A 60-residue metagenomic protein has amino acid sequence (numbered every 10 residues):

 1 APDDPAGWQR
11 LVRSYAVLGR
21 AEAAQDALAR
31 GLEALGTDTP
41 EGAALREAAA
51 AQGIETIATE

Functional and structural regions predicted by a protein language model:
P2-D3, G36: Short coil turns that delineate tetratricopeptide repeat
G7, E41-G42: TPR alpha-solenoid repeat register
R10-S14, L28-G31, L45, A49: Structural register within alpha-helical repeat arrays
A50-E60: Alpha-helical linker/edge segments of TPR/alpha-solenoid repeat scaffolds and analogous pre-/post-domain helices
